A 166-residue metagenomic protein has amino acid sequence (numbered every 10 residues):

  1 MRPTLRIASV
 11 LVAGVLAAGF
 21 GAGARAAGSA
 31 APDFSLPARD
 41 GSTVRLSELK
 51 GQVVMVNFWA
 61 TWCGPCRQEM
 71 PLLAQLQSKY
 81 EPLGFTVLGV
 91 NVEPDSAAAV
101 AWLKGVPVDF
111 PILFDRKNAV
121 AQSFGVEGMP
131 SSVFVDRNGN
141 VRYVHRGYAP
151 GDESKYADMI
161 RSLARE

Functional and structural regions predicted by a protein language model:
M1-R6: Positively charged n-region of N-terminal signal peptides that target proteins for export
A8-G19: Bacterial N-terminal signal peptides
G23-L46: N-terminal "domain-start" segment that seeds a small globular fold
S47-G64: Short active-site neighborhood of thiol/selenol oxidoreductases, capturing the structured segment around
L49-Q52, P82, V108-D109, V126: Active-site acidic short loop of glycosyltransferases
M55-V56, V87, S132: Hydrophobic beta-strand anchors of alpha/beta hydrolase catalytic cores
R67-V106, R116-S123: Structural microenvironment flanking redox-active thiols in thiol-disulfide oxidoreductases
A101-D109, D115-S162: Thiol/disulfide oxidoreductase modules built on the thioredoxin-like
